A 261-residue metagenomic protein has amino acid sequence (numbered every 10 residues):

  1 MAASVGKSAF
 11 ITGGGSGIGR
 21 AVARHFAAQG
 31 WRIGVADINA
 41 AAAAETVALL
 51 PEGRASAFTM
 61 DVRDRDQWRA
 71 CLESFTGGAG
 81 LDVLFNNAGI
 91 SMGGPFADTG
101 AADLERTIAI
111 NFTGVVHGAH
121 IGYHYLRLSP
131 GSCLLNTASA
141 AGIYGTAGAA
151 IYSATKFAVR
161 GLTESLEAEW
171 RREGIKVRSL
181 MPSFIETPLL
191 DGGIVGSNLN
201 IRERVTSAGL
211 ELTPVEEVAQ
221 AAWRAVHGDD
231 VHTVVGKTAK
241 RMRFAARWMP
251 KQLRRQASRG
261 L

Functional and structural regions predicted by a protein language model:
G15-S16: Conserved glycine-rich cofactor-binding loop
A40-A41, T59-A70, A101: The beta1-alpha1 cofactor-binding region of Rossmann-like NAD(H)/NADP(H)-dependent oxidoreductases
N87-M92: Conserved NAD(P)H cofactor-binding loop of Rossmann-fold oxidoreductase domains
P95-F96, D103-E105: Substrate-binding pocket helix/loop in short-chain dehydrogenase/reductase
A119, T155: Active-site helix of classical SDR
S139: Residue(s) in the substrate-gating loop at a strand-loop-helix junction that position the organic substrate next
E169-K237: SDR active-site lid
